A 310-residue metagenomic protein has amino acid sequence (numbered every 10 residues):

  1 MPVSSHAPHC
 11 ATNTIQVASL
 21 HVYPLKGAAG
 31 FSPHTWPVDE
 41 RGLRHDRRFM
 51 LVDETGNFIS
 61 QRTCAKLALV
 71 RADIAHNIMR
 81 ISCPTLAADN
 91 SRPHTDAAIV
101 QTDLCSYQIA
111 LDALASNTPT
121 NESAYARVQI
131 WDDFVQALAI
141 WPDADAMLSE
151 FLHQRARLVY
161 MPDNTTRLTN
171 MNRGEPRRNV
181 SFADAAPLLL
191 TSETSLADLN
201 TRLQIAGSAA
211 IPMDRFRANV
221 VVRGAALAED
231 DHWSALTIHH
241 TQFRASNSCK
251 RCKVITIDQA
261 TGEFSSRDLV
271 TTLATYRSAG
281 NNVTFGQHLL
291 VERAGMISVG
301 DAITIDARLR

Functional and structural regions predicted by a protein language model:
M1-R310: Metal-cofactor-dependent catalytic cores
